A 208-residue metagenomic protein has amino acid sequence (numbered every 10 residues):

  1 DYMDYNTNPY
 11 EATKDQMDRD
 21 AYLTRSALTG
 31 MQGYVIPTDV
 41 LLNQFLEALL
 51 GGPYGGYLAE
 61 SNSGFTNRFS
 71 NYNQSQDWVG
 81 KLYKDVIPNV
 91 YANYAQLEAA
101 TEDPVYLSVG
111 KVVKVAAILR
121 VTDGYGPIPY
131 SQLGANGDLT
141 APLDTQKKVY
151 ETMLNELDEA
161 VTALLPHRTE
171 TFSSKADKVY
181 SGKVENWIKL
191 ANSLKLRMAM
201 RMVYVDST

Functional and structural regions predicted by a protein language model:
D1-Y57, K81, A92, A100: Membrane-proximal, proline-rich intrinsically disordered regions
L58-T208: Structured, solvent-exposed acidic/aromatic patches
